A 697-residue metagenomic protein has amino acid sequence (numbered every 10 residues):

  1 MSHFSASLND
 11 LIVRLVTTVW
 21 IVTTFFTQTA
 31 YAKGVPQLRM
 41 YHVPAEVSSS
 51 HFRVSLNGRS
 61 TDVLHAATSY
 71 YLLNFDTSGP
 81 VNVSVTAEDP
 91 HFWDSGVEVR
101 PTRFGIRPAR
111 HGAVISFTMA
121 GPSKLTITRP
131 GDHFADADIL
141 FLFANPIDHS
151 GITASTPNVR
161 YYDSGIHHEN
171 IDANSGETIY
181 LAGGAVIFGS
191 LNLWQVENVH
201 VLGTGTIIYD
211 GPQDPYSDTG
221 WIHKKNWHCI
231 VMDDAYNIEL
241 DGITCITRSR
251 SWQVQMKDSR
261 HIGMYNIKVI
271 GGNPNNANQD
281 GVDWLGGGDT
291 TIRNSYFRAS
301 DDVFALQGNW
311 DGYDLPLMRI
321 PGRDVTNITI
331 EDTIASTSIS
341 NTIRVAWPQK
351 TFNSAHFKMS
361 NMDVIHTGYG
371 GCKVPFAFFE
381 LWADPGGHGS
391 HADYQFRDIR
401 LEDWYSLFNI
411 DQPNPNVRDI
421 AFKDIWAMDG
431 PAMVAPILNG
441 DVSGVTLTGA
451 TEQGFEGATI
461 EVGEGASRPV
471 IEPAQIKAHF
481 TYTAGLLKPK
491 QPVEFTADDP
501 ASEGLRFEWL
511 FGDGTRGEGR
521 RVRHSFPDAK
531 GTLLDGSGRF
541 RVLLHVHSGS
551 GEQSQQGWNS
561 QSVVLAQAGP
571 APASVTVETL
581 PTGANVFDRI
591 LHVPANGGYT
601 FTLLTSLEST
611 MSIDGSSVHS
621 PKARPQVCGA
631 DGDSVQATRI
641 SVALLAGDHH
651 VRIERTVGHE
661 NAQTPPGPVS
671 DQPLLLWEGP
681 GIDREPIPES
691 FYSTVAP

Functional and structural regions predicted by a protein language model:
R14-T27: Bacterial N-terminal signal peptides
K33-I476: Extracellular/periplasmic carbohydrate-active domains that bind, remodel, or depolymerize complex polysaccharides
T77-N82, L486-E494, A595-G598: Short coil/turn motif common to extracellular beta-sandwich-like domains
F104-G105, V114-F117, G531, D588-L591 (+1 more regions): Beta-strand-rich interaction surfaces with strong enrichment in secreted/lumenal proteins
S123-L125, G536-V542, G647-H649: Exposed beta-strand face motif in extracellular beta-rich ectodomains
R129, V546, I653-R655: Conserved structural position at the C-terminal beta-strand of extracellular beta-sandwich adhesion modules
A474-A573, P581-N585, S612, S617 (+1 more regions): Extracellular/lumenal mature domains of secreted and surface-exposed proteins
V564-P697: Acidic/polar, compositionally biased interaction segments
